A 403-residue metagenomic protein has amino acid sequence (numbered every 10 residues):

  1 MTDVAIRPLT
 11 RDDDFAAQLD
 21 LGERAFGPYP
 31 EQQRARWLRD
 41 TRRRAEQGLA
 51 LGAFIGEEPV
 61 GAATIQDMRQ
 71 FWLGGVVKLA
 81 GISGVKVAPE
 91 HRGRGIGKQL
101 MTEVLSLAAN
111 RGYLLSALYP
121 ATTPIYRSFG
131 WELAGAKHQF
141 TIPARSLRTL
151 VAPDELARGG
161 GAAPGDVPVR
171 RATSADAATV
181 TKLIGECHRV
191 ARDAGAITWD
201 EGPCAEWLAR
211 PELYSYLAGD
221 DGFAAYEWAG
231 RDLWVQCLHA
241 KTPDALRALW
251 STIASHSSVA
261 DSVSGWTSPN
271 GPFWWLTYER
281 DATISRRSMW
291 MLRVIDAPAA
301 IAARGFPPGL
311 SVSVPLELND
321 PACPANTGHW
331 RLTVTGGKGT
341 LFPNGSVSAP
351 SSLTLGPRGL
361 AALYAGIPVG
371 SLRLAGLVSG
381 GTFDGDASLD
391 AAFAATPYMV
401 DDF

Functional and structural regions predicted by a protein language model:
T2-D3, R11, A16, P30 (+1 more regions): Intrinsically disordered, low-complexity, positively biased terminal segments
F26-G75, R192-S215, I301-R304: Active-site rim helix/loop that mediates acceptor-substrate recognition in acyltransferases
G52, E58-D67, G81, K86 (+2 more regions): Conserved beta-strand in the GNAT
R69-V76, I142, R231-C237: A short, polar/charged loop-to-alpha-helix boundary motif
G84-V87, G93-S106, P243-A254: Conserved acetyl-CoA-binding loop-helix of GNAT-fold acetyltransferases
M101, S106-P120, S258-S268: Conserved GNAT acetyl-CoA-binding A-motif
N110-L114, P120-Q139, N270-S285: Conserved active-site alpha-helix within GNAT-family acetyltransferase domains
Y119, E132-L150, E155: Conserved catalytic-core motifs of GNAT/GCN5-like acyltransferases
